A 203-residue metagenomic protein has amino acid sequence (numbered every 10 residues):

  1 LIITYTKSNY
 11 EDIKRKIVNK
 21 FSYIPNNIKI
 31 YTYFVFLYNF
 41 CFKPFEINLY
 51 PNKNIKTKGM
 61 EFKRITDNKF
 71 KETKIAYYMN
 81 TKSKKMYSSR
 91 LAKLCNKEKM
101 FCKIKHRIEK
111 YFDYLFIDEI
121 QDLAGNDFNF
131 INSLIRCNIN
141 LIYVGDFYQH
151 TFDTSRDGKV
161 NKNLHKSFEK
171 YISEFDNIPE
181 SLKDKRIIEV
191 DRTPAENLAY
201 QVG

Functional and structural regions predicted by a protein language model:
L1-G203: The feature marks helicase ATPase cores and/or their adjacent C-terminal helical subdomains in SF1/SF2/AAA+ helicases
